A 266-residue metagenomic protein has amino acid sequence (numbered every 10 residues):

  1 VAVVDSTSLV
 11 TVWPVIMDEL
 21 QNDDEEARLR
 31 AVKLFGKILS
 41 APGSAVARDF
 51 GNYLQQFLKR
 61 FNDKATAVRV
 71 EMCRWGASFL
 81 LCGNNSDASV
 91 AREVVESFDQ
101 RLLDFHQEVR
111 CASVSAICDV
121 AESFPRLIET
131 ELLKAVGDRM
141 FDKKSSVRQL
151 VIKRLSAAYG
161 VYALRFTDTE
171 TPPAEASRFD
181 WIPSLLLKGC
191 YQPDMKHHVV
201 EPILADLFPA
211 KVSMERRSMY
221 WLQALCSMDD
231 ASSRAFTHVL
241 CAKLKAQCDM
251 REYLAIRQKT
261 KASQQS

Functional and structural regions predicted by a protein language model:
V1-E131, L150, R154, A174-E175: Alpha-solenoid helical repeat scaffolds
V10, P14, G137, K153 (+1 more regions): Long internal repeat-built scaffold domains in very large eukaryotic proteins
K134: Short, conserved phosphate-binding/catalytic loop or strand-edge motifs used in phosphoryl-/nucleotidyl-transfer
K144-R148: Conserved tryptophan-centered aromatic signature that marks the ligand-binding surface of SH3 and related Trp-rich
